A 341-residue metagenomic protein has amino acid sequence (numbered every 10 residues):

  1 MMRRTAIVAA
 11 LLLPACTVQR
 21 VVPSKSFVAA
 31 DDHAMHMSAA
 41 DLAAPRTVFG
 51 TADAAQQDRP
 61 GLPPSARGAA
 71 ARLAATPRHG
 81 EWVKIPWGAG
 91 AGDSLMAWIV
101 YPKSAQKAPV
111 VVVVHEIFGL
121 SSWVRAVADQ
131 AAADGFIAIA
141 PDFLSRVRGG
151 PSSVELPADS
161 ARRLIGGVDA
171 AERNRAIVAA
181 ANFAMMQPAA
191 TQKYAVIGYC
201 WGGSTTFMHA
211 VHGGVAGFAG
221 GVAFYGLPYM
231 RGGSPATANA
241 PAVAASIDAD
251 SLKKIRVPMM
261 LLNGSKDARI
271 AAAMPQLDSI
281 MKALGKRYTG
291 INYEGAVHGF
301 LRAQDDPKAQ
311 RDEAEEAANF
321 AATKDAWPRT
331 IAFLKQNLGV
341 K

Functional and structural regions predicted by a protein language model:
R46-A105: N-terminal cap/lid segment of alpha/beta-hydrolase-fold proteins
K107-E116: Short beta-strand element of the alpha/beta-hydrolase
S122-R148: Short amphipathic alpha-helix adjacent to the substrate-entry channel of hydrolases
L144-A171, P235, R302-D312: Cap/lid segment of the alpha/beta-hydrolase catalytic domain
V154-W201, N337-V340: Gly/Ser-rich "nucleophile elbow"/oxyanion-hole loop immediately N-terminal to the catalytic nucleophile in hydrolases
I177-K254: Primarily recognizes the serine-hydrolase "nucleophile elbow" in alpha/beta-hydrolase and SGNH/GDSL folds
I255, L261-N263: Short beta-strand/loop motif that positions the catalytic acidic residue of the alpha/beta-hydrolase fold
R287-K341: C-terminal catalytic histidine-bearing segment of alpha/beta-hydrolase fold enzymes
